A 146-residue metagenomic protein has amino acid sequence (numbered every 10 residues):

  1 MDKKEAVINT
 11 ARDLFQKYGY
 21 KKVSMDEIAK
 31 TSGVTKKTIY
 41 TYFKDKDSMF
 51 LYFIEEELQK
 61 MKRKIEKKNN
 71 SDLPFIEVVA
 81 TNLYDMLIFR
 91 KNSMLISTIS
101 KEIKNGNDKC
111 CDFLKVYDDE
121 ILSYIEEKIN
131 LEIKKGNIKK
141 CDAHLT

Functional and structural regions predicted by a protein language model:
K4, R12, Q16, Y40 (+7 more regions): Solvent-exposed, non-membrane alpha-helical residues enriched in polar/charged side chains
A6, T10, L14-S48, Y52: Helix-turn-helix
K17-K21, S93, K135: Short coil/turn segments at alpha/beta junctions that flank glycine-rich nucleotide-binding fingerprints
I39, F43-K44, M49-N69, D142: Histidine- and aromatic-rich ligand-binding microenvironments
Y52, E56, E66-K91, T146: Hydrophobic alpha-helical connector segments
I88-K109: Amphipathic alpha-helical segments used for helix-helix packing
D108-K135: Amphipathic alpha-helical packing segments from all-alpha helical-bundle domains
E126, K139-T146: Hydrophobic alpha-helical segments that form the core of small-molecule binding pockets and/or dimer interfaces
